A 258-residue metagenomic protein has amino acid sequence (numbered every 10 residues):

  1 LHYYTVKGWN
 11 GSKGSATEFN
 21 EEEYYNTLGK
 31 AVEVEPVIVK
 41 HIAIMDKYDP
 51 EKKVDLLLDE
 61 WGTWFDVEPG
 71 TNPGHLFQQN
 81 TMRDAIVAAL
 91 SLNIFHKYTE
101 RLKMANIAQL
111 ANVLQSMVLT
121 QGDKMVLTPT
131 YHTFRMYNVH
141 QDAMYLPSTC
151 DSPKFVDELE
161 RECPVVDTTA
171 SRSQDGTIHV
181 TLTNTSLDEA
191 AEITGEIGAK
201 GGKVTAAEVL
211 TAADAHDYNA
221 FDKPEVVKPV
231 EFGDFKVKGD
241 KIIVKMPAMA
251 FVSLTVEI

Functional and structural regions predicted by a protein language model:
L1-V32, V54, D59-W64, F77 (+2 more regions): Aromatic- and acid-rich polysaccharide-binding/catalytic face of secreted or lumenal carbohydrate-active enzymes
Y4-G11, G62-E68, A111-M117, V156 (+3 more regions): Flexible loop/turn segments at secondary-structure boundaries
E33, V37-H41, V87, S91 (+1 more regions): Alpha-helical packing segments of well-folded alpha/beta enzyme cores
H41, E60, A105, F134 (+3 more regions): Conserved, mostly hydrophobic/aromatic
K47-E51, K200-G201: Short helix-capping segments at alpha-helix termini
K53-T168, D175: Aromatic/acidic polysaccharide-binding cleft in carbohydrate-active enzymes
E162-G201, A207, A250-T255: Carbohydrate-binding surface patches
K200-I242: Acidic, Ser/Thr/Pro-rich beta/coil linker or hinge segments at domain junctions
